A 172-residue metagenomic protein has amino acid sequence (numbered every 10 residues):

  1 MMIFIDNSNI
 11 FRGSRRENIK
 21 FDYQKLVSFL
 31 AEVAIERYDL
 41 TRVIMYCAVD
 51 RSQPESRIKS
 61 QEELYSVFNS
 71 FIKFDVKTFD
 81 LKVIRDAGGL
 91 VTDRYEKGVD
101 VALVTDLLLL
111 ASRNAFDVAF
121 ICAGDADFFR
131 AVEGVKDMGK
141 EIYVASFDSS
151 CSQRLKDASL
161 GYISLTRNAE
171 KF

Functional and structural regions predicted by a protein language model:
M1-Y95, E141-S146: Domain-level signal for Mg2+-assisted phosphodiester chemistry and nucleotide/NA-binding surfaces in nucleic-acid
S66-F172: Nuclease catalytic cores that cleave nucleic-acid phosphodiester bonds, predominantly acidic two-metal-ion
